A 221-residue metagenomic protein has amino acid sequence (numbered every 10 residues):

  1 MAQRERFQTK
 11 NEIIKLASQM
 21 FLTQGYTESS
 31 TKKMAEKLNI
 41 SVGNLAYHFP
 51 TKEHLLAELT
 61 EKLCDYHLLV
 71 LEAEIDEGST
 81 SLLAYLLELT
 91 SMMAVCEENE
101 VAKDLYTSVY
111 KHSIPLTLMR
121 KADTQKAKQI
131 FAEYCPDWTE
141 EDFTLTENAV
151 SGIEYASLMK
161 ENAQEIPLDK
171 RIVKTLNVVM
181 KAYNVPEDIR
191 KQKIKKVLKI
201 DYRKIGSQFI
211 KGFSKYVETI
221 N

Functional and structural regions predicted by a protein language model:
M1-T9: Short, Lys/Arg-enriched anionic-surface-contact patches
T9, I13-L16, T146: N-terminal positioning helix adjacent to the helix-turn-helix/winged-helix DNA-binding module
E12, M20-H54, E58: Helix-turn-helix
E58, L69-A102, R120-T124: Hydrophobic alpha-helical connector segments
E72-I75, L105-H112, K196: Short linear capping/connector segments at secondary-structure termini
K103-S108, D188-Q192: Short, hydrophobic secondary-structure boundary micro-motifs
Y110-L158, I166-N177: Amphipathic alpha-helical packing segments from all-alpha helical-bundle domains
K128-E133, A163-N221: C-terminal peripheral helix-coil segments that are non-catalytic and often amphipathic
